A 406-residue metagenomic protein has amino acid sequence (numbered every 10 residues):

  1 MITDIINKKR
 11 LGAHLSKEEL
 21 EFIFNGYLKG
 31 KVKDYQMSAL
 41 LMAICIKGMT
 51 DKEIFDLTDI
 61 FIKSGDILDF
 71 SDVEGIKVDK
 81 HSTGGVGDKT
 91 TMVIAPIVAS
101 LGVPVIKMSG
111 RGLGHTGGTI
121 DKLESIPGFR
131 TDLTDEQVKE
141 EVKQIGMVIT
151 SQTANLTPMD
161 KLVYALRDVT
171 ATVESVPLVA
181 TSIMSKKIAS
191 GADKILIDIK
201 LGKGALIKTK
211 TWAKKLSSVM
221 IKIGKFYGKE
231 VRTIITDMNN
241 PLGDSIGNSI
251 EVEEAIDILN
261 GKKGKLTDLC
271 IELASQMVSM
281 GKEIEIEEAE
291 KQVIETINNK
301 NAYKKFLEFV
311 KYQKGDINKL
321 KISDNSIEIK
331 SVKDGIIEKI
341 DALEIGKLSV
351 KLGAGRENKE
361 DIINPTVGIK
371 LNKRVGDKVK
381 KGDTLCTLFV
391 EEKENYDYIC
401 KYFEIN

Functional and structural regions predicted by a protein language model:
M1-G87, S125-I126, K305-Y312: Acidic, glycine/proline-rich low-complexity segments that act as flexible tails and inter-domain linkers
K9, H14-S16, Y27, K77 (+3 more regions): Well-ordered secondary-structure scaffolds
I46, M92-I106, K186-G191, F226-Y227 (+1 more regions): Alpha-helix C-terminal capping segments
I76-A99, V103-H115: Glycine/serine-rich anion-binding loops at beta->alpha junctions that coordinate negatively charged ligand groups
V105-S109, T131-T134, I149-Q152, L196-I199 (+1 more regions): General beta-strand structural signal in soluble alpha/beta enzymes
S109, T116-D121, Q152-T153, D160-Y164 (+2 more regions): Short acidic, glycine/serine/threonine-rich loops at helix termini
K122-V148, S218-G224, G228: A glycine-rich helix N-cap at a beta->alpha junction
K143-A192: Phosphate/diphosphate-binding glycine-rich loops and adjacent basic-rich segments that engage nucleotide
